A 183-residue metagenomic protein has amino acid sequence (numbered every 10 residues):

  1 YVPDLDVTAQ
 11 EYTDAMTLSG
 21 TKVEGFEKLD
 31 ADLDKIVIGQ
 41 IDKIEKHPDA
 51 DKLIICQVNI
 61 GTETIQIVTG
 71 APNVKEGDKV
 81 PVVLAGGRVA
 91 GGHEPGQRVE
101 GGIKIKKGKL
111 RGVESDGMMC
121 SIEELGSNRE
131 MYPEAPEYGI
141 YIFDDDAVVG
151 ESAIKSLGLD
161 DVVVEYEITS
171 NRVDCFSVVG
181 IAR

Functional and structural regions predicted by a protein language model:
Y1-R183: Phosphate-backbone binding interfaces of nucleic-acid-interacting proteins
